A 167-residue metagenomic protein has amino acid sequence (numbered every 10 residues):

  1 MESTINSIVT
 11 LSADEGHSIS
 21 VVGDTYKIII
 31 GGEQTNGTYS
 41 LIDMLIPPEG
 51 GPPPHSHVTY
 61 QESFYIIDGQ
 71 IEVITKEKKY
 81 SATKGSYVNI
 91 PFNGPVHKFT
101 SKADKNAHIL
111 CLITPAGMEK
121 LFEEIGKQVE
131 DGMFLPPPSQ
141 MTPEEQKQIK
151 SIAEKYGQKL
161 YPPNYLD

Functional and structural regions predicted by a protein language model:
M1-D14, Y165-D167: Basic/polar N-terminal segments that are highly enriched at the extreme N-terminus, encompassing both cleavable
I8-V9, C111-L135: A hydrophobic/aromatic-rich effector-binding and dimerization subdomain of bacterial HTH-type transcriptional regulators
T10-S12, E77-G94: Short acidic-glycine-tyrosine-enriched beta hairpin
E15-P54: A short glycine-rich, His/Asp/Glu-containing loop-to-beta-strand
T25, S63, Q70-E72, V96 (+1 more regions): Structural motif
T35, F92-E119: Ligand-binding loop in jelly-roll beta-barrel domains
L41-P48, S56-T75, L112-P115: Short, conserved beta-strand element in jelly-roll/cupin
I125-D167: Acidic/histidine-enriched, glycine/proline-rich intrinsically disordered or flexible terminal extensions
